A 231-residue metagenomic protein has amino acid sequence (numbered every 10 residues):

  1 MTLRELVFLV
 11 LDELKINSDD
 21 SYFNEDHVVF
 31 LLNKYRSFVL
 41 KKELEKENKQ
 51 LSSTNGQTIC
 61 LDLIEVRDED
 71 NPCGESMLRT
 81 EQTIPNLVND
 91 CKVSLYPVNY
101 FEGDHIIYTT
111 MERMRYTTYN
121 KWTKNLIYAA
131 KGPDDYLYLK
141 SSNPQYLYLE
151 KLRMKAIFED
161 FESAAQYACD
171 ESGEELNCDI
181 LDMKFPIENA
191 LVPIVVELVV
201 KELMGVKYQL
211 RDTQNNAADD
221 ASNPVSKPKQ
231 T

Functional and structural regions predicted by a protein language model:
M1-T231: Glycine-enriched, solvent-exposed interface loops adjoining structured elements
